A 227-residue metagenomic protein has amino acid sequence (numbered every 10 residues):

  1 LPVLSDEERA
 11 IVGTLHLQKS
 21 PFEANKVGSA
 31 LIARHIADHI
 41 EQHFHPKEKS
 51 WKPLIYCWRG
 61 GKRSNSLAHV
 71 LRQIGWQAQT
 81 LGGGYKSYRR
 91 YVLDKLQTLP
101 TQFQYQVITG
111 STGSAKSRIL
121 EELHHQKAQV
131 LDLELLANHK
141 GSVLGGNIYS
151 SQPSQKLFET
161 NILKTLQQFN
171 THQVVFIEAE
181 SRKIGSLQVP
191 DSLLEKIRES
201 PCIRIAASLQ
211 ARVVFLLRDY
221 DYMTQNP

Functional and structural regions predicted by a protein language model:
L1-K47: Positively charged, proline/Ser/Thr-rich regional signature most characteristic of the Rhodanese/CDC25-like
L1-V3, E178-A179, K196-R218: Conserved phosphate-donor/acceptor-positioning beta-strand/loop module used by diverse small-molecule
A33-L81: Catalytic cysteine-centered active loop of the rhodanese-like fold, especially the PTP/DSP P-loop
P46-S50, L96-F103: Phosphate-binding P-loop
G61-N65, Q104-H125: Glycine-rich phosphate-binding P-loop
W76-R90, D132-A137: A short glycine-rich beta-strand->turn/loop micro-motif centered on a GG-aromatic cluster
H125-K196: Conserved nucleotide-sensing/catalytic segment adjacent to the nucleotide-binding pocket in NTP-handling enzymes
R218-N226: Conserved AAA+ ATPase "sensor/coupling" helix adjacent to the nucleotide-binding pocket
